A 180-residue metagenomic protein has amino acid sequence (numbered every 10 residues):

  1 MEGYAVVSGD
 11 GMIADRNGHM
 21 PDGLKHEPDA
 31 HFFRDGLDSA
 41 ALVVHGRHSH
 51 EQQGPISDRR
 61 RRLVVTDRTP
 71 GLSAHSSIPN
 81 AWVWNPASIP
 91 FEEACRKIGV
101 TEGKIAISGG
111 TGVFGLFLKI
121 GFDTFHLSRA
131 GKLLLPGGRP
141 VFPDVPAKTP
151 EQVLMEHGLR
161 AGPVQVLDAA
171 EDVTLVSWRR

Functional and structural regions predicted by a protein language model:
M1-R180: Enzymes that bind and transform nitrogen-containing heteroaromatic metabolites
